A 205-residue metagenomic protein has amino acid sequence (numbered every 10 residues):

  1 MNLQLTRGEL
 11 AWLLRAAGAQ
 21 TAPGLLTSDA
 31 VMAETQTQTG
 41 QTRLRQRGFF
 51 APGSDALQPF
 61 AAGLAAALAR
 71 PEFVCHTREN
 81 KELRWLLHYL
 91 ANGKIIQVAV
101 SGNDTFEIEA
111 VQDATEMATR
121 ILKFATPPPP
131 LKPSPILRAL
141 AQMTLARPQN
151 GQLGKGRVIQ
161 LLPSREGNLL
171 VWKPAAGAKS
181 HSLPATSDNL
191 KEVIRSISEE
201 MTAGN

Functional and structural regions predicted by a protein language model:
M1-R45, A51-P52: Short, amphipathic alpha-helical interface elements at domain boundaries that mediate macromolecular binding
N2-R7, A22-L26, D55-N205: Non-catalytic recognition/regulatory regions in large multidomain proteins
